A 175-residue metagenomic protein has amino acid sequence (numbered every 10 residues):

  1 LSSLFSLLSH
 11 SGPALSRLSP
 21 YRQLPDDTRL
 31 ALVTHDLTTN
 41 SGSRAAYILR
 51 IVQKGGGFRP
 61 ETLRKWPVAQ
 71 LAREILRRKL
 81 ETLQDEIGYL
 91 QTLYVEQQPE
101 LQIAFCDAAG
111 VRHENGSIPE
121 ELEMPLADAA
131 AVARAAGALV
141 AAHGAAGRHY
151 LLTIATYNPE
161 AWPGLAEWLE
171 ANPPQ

Functional and structural regions predicted by a protein language model:
S3-S9: Intrinsic disorder
S6, R22-Q23, I103: Short linear motifs centered on Gly/Pro in flexible linkers and helix caps
H10-T39: Leu/Val/Ala/Ile-rich N-terminal alpha-helices, chiefly Sec-type signal peptides and the beginnings
T39-N158: Acidic, low-complexity, intrinsically disordered interaction modules
A161: Short phosphate-engaging motifs
W168-P174: Short, charged, intrinsically disordered terminal tails
